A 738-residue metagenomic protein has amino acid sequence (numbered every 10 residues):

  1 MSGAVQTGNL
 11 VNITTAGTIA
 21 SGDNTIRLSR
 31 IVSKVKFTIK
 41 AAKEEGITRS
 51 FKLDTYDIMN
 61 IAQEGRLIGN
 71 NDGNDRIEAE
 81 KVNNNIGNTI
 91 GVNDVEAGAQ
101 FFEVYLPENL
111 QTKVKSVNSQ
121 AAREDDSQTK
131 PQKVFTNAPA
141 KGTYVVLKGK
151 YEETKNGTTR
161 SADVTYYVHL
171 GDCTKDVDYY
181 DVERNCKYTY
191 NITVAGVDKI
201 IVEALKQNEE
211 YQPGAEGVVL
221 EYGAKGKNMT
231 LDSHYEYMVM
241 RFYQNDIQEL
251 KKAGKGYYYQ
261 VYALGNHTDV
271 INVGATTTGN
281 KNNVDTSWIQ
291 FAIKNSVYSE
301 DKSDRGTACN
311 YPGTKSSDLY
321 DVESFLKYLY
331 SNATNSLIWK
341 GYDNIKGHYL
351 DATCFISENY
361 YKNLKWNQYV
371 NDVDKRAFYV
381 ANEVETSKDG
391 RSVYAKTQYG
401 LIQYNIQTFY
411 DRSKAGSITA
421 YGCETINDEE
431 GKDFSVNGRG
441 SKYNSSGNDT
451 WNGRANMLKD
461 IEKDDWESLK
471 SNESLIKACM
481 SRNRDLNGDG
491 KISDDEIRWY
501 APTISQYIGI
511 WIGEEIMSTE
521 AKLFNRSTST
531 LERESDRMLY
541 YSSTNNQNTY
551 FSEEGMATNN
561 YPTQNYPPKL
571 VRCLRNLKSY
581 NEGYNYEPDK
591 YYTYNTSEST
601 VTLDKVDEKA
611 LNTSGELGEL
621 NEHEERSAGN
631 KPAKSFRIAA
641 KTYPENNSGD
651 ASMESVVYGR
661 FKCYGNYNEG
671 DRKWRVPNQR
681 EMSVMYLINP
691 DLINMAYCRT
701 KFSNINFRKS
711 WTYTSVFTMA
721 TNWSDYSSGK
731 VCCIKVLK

Functional and structural regions predicted by a protein language model:
M1, L10-S29, K34-R184, A308-Y311 (+3 more regions): Tryptophan-paired
M1-I19, S161-T189, T386-K432: Short beta-strand elements
R49-I58, Q248-T268, Y541-S543, R699 (+1 more regions): Change to "...patches in solvent-exposed regions of secreted, membrane-anchored, or virion-exposed structural
V182-D232, L574, N581-T596: Intrinsically disordered, low-complexity repeat and linker tracts
L231-Y349: Surface-exposed binding patches on compact interaction domains or structured appendages
E383-R484, N576-G670: Active-site microenvironments of metalloenzymes and redox enzymes
I476-D485, D494-R498, I504-N576, V657-R675 (+1 more regions): An exposed tryptophan-centered "aromatic clamp" motif
D489: Acidic carboxylate motifs that coordinate Ca2+ or other divalent cations, activating on Asp/Glu
